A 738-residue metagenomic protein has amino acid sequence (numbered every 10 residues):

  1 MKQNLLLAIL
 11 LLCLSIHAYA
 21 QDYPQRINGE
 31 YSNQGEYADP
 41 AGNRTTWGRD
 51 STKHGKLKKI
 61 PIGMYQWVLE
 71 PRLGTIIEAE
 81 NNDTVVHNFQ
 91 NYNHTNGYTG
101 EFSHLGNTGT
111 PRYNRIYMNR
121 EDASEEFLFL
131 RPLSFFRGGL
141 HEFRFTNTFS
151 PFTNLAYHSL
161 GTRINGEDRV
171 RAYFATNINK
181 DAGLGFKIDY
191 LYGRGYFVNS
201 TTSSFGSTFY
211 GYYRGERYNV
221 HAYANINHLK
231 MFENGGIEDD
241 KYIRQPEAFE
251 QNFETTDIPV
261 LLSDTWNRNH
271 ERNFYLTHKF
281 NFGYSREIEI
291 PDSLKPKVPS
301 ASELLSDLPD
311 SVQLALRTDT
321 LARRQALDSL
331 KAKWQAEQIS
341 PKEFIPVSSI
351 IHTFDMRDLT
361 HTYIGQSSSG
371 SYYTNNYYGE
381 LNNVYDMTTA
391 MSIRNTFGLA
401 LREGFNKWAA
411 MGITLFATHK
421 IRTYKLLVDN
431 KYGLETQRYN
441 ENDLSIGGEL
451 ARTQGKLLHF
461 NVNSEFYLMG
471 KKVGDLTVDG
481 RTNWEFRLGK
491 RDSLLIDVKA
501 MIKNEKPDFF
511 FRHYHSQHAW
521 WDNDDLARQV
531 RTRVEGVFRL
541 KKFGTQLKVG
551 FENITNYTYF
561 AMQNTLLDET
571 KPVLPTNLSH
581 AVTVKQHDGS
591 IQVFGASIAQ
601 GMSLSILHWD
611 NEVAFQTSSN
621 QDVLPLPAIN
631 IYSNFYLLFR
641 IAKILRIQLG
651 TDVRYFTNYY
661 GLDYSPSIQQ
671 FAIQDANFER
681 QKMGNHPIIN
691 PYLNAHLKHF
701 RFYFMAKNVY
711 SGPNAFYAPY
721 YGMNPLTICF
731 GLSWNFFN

Functional and structural regions predicted by a protein language model:
M1: DNA replication initiation on ssDNA origins
N4-L14: Sec-dependent N-terminal signal peptides
L5-L6, Q25, G595, D610: Generic early N-terminus positional signal peaking at residue ~5-7
I16-A20: Sec/Tat signal peptide C-region and signal peptidase I cleavage site
Q21-Y275, F280-V298, R487-D492, M683 (+3 more regions): Membrane-proximal, glycine/serine-rich, low-complexity loop/turn segments characteristic of large bacterial
T148-S150, V260-S306, S311, R317 (+1 more regions): Exposed, low-structure sequence patches enriched in small/polar residues
